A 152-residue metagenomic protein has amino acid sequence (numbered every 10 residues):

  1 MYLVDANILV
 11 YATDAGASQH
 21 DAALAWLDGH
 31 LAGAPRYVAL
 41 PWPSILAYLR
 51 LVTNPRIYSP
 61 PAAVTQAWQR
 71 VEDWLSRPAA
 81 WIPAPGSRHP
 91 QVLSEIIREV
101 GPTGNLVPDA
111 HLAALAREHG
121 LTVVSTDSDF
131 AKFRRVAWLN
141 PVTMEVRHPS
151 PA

Functional and structural regions predicted by a protein language model:
M1, A113-A152: Acidic, PIN/NYN-like endoribonuclease modules and their adjacent C-terminal/linker elements
M1-L40, V52, R56-Q69, R147-P151: Short, well-structured N-terminal submotif of metal-dependent ribonuclease cores
A6, W42, L106-A110: Conserved glycosyltransferase catalytic-site signature
A39-L40, P60-P61, W81-P85, V142: Short, hydrophobic secondary-structure boundary micro-motifs
A39-P43, S125-T126: Short beta-strand segments at enzyme active-site cores
R56-Y58, V100, N140-M144: Short, hinge-like loop/turn segments at secondary-structure boundaries
A79-V124: Active-site neighborhoods of divalent-metal-dependent phosphate/nucleic-acid chemistry enzymes
